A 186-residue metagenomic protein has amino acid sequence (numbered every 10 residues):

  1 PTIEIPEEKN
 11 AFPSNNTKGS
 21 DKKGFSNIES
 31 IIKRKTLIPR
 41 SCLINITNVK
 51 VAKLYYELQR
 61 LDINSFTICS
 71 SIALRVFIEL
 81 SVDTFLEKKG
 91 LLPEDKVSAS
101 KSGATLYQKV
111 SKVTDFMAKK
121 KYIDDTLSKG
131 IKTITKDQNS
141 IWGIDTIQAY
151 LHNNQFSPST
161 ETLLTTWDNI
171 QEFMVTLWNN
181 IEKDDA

Functional and structural regions predicted by a protein language model:
P1-S14, T146-F156: Positively charged, phosphate-engaging catalytic surfaces used for nucleic-acid and nucleotide handling
I3-T67, D168-A186: Charged alpha-helical initiation segments
E29, L92-A186: Long, charged low-complexity segments
R40-L43, T47, I63-F66, S70 (+4 more regions): Generic alpha-helical structural element
T47-K50, E57-D62, I72-A73, K96-V97 (+2 more regions): Mature extracytoplasmic or organellar-lumen-exposed domains after removal of signal/transit peptides
A52, S71-R75, E79, I141 (+1 more regions): Non-catalytic, well-ordered alpha-helical scaffold segments
Q59, S65-K89: Short, hydrophobic, well-ordered secondary-structure elements
